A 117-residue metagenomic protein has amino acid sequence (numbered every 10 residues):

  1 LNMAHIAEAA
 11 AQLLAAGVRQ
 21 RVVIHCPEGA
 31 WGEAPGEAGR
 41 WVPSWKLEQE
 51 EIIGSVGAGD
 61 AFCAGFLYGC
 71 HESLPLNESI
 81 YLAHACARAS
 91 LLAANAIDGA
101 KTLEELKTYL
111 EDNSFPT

Functional and structural regions predicted by a protein language model:
L1-T117: Conserved phosphate-binding/catalytic region of the ribokinase-like
